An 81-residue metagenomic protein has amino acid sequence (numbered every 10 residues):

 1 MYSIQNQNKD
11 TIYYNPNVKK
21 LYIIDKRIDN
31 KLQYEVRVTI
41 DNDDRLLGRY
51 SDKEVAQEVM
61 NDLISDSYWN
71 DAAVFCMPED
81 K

Functional and structural regions predicted by a protein language model:
M1-K81: Eukaryotic intrinsically disordered, low-complexity regulatory linkers and tails enriched in Ser/Thr/Pro
